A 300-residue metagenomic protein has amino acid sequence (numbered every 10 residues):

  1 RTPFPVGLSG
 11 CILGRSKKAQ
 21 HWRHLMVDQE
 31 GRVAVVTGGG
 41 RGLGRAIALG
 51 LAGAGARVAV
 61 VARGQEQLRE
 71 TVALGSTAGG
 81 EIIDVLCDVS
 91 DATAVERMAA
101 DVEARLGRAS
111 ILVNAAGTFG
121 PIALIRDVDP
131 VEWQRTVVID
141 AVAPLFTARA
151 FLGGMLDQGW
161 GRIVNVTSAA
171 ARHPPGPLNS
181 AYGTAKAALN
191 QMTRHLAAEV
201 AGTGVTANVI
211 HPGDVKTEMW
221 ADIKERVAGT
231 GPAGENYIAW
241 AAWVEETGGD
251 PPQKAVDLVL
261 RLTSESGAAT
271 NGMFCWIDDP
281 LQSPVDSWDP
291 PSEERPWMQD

Functional and structural regions predicted by a protein language model:
V33, G40-G42: Conserved glycine-rich cofactor-binding loop
A54-E70: Conserved glycine-rich Rossmann-like NAD(P)H-binding loop of the short-chain dehydrogenase/reductase
L86-R97, P130: The beta1-alpha1 cofactor-binding region of Rossmann-like NAD(H)/NADP(H)-dependent oxidoreductases
A123-I125, E132-Q134: Substrate-binding pocket helix/loop in short-chain dehydrogenase/reductase
A148-R149, R194: A short, exposed helix-loop element centered on a Lys and neighboring polar residues
R162-A188, T193-G202, D214-V215, A221: Catalytic loop of short-chain dehydrogenase/reductase
V209, G231-E293, M298-D300: C-terminal helical subdomain
